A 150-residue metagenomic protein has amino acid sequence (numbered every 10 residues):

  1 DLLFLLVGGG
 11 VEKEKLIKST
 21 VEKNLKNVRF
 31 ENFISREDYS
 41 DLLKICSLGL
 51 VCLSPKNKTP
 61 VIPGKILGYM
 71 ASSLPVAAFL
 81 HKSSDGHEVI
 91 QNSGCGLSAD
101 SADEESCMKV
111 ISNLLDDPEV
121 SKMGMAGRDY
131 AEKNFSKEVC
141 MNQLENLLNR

Functional and structural regions predicted by a protein language model:
L5-G8, K13-S40: Nucleotide-activated donor-binding/catalytic signature segment of Leloir-type glycosyltransferases, i.e., the conserved
E12, I34-S35, I62, K82 (+2 more regions): Short loop/turn segments at beta->alpha junctions
S35-L42, G49-M70, V76-E88: Nucleotide-sugar-dependent
K44-I45, N92: Alpha-helix C-terminal capping/helix-to-coil transition sites in glycosyltransferase folds
H81-I111: Change "using UDP/GDP/dTDP sugars" to "using nucleotide sugars
S106, E119-N134, C140, N146: A short, well-ordered alpha-helix in the C-terminal region of glycosyltransferases
I111-P118, L147-R150: Short, hydrophobic alpha-helical segments
